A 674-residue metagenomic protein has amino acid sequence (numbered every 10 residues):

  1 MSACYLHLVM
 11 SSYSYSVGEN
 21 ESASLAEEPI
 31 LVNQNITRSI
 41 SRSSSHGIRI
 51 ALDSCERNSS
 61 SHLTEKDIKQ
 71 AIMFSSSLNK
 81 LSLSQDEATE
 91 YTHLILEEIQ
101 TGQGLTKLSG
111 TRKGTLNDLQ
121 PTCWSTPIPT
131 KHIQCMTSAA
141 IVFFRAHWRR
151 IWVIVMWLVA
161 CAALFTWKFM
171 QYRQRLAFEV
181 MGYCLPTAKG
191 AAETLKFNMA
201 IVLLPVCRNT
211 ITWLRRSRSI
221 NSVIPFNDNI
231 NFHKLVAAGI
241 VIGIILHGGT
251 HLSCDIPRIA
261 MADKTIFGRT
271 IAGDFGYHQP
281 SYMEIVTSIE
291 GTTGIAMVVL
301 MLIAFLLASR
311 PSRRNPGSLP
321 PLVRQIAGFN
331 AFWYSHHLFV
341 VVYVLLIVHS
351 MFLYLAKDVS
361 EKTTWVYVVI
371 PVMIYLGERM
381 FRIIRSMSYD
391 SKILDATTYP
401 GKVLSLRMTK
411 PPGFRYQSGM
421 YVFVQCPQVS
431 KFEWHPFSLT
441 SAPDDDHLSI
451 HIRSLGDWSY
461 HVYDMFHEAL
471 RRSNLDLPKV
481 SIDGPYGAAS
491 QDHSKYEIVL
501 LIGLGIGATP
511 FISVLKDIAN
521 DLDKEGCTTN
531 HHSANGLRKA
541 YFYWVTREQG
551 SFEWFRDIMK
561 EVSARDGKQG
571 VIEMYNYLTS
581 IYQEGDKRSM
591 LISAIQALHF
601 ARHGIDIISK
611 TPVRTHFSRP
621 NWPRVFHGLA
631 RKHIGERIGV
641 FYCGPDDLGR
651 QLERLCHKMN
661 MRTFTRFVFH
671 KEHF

Functional and structural regions predicted by a protein language model:
S2-I50, S54, G114-P127, M156-A160: Cytosolic, low-complexity regulatory segments enriched in Ser/Pro/Gly with interspersed Lys/Arg in eukaryotic signaling
G47-H62, Q85-G110: Primarily EF-hand calcium-binding motifs
L63-L83, K107-K113: Amphipathic regulatory helices of Ca2+-sensor modules
F74-S75, Y91-A163: EF-hand and EF-hand-like Ca2+-sensor regions
H132-I384: Membrane-embedded alpha-helical bundles of multi-pass integral membrane proteins
I230-C254, L504-Y543, N660-R662: Classical protein tyrosine phosphatase
V341, F432, I450, L455-S459 (+2 more regions): Reductase modules of NAD(P)H-dependent flavoproteins
L394-L477, R547: Ferredoxin-reductase
